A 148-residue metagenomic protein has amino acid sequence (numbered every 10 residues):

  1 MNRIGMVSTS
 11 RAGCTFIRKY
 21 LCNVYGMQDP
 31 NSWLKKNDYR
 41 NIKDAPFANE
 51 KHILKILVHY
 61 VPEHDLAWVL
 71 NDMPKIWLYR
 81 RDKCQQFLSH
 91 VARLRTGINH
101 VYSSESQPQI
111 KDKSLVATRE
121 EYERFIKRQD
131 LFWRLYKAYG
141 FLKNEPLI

Functional and structural regions predicted by a protein language model:
M1-E50: PAPS-dependent sulfotransferase catalytic core
R3-G5, E50-K55, P74, P146: Residue-level preference for the first positions of well-ordered beta-strands
M6-T9, L54-L57, L78-R80: Short His-Asn-centered micro-motif
D29-W33, K143-I148: Short, surface-exposed acidic
I42-A67: Conserved nucleotide-sensing/catalytic segment adjacent to the nucleotide-binding pocket in NTP-handling enzymes
V58-E145: PAPS-dependent sulfotransferase catalytic domain
